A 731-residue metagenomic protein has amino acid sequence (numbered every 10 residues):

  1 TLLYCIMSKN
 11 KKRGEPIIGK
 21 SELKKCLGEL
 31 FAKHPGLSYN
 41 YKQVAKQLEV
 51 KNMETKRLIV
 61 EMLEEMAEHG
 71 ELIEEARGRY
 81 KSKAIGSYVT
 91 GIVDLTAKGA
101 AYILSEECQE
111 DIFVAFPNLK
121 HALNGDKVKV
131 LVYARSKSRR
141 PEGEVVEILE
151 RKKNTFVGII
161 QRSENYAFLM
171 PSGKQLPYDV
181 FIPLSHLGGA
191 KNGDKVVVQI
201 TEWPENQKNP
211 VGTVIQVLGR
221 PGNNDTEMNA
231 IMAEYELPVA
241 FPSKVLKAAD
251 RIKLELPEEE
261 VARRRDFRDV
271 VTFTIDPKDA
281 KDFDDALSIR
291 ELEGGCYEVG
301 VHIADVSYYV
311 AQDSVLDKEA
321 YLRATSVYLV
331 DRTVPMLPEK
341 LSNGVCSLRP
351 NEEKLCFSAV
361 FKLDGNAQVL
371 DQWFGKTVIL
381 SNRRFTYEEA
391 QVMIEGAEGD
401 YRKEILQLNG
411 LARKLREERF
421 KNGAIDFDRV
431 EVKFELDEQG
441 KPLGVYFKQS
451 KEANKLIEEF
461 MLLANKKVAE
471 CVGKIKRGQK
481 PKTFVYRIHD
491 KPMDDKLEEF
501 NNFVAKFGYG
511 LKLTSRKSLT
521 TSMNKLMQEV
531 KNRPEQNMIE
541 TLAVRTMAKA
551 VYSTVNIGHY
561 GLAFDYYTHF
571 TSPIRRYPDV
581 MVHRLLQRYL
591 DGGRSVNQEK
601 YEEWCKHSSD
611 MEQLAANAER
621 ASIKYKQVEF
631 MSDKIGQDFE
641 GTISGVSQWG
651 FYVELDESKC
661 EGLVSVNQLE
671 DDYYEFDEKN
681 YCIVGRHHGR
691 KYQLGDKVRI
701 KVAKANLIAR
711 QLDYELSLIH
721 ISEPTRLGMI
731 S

Functional and structural regions predicted by a protein language model:
L2-L3, L727: Leucine-biased recognition of intrinsically disordered, low-complexity hydrophobic segments
L3-G300, S307-E353, F385, C682-I683 (+1 more regions): Charge-lined substrate channels and their catalytic hotspots, especially those that engage the 3′ end of RNA
L30-H34, G641, I730: Short alpha-helical segment immediately N-terminal to, or the first helix within, an HTH/HTH-like DNA-binding domain
K46, V197, W203-P204, A230-L237 (+6 more regions): Electropositive polyanion-binding surfaces
E110-A115, L176-I182, K659-F676: A short macromolecule-binding patch
L218, E715-L718: Short beta-strand-to-coil "C-cap" segments at the C-terminal boundary of structured domains/repeats, marking
Y692: Divalent-cation-assisted or electrostatically stabilized phosphate/pyrophosphate-binding catalytic cores
I719-I730: Residue-level detector of conserved catalytic or cofactor/ligand-binding positions in enzyme active sites
